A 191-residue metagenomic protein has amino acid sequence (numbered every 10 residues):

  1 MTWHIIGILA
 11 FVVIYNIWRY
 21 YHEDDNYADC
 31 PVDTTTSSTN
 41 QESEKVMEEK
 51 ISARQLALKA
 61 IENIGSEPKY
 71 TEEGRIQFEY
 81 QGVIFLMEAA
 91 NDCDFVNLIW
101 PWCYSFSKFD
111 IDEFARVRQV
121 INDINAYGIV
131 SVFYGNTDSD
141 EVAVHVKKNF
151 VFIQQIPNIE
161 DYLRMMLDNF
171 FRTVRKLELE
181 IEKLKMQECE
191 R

Functional and structural regions predicted by a protein language model:
T2-E23: N-terminal signal-anchor transmembrane alpha helix of single-pass membrane proteins, serving as the membrane-anchoring
H22-M47: Short juxtamembrane segments adjacent to a transmembrane helix
S43-P68: Amphipathic alpha-helical segments
N63-C103: Ser/Thr-rich, low-complexity intrinsically disordered terminal regions
P101-N149: Short, internal acidic amphipathic alpha-helical interface segments that mediate docking to partner proteins
I153-M166: A short acidic/glycine-rich loop-to-helix N-cap element
M166-T173: Glycine-rich, aromatic-bearing surface loops/beta-hairpins
E180-R191: Short, highly charged C-terminal tails/helix-capping segments
